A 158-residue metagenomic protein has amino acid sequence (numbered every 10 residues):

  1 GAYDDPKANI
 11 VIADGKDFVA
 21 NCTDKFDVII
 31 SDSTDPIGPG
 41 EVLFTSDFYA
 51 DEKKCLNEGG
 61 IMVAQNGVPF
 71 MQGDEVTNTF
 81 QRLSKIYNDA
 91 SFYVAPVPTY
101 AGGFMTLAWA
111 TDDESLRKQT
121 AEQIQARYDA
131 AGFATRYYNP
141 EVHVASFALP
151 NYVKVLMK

Functional and structural regions predicted by a protein language model:
G1-E58, M71, M157: The AdoMet/dcAdoMet-binding core of the Class I SAM-like
N9-V11, V63, S91: Hydrophobic/aromatic beta-strand patches that form the interior of the parallel beta-sheet core in alpha/beta enzyme
T34, N66-P69, A95: Histidine- and/or cysteine-centered catalytic micro-motif in compact active-site loops
G40, G67-F80: Conserved class I S-adenosyl-L-methionine
Y49-K53, E75-V97, A108: Conserved Class I S-adenosyl-L-methionine
G59-N66: Conserved beta-strand signature within the Rossmann-like core of class I S-adenosyl-L-methionine
Q81, G102, T106-K158: SAM/dcSAM-binding transferase cores
